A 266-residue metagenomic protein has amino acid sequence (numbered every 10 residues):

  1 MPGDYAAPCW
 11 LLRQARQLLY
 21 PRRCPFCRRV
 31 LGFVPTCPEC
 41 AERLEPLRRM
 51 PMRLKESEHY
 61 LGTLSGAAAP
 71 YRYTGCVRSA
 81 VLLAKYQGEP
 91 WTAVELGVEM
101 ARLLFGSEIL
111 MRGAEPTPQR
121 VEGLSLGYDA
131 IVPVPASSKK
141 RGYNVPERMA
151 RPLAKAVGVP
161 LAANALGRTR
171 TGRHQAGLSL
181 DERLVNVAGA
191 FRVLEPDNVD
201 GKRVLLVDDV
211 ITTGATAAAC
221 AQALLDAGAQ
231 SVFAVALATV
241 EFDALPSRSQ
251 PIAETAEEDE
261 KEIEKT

Functional and structural regions predicted by a protein language model:
M1-V207, T212-T266: Glycine-rich phosphate/pyrophosphate-handling loop used in enzymes and phosphotransfer proteins
